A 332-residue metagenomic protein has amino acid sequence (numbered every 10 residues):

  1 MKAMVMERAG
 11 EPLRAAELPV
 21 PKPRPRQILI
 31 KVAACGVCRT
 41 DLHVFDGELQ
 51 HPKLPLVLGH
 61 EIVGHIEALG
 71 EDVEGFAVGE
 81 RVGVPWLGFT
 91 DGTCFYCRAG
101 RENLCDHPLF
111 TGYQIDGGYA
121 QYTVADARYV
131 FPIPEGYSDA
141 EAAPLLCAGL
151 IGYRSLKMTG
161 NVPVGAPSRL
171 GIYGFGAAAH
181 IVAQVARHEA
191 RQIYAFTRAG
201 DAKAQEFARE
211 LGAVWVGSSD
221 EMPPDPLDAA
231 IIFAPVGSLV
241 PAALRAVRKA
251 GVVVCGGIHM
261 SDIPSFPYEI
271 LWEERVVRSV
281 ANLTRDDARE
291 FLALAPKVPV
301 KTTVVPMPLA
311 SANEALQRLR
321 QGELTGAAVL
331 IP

Functional and structural regions predicted by a protein language model:
P19-C35, E48-F95, Y129, P134-G136: Glycine-rich beta-strand-centered segment in the early N-terminal region that forms part of a ligand/cofactor-binding
T40-H43: Cytochrome P450 core scaffold surrounding the K-helix E-X-X-R motif and the conserved "meander" helix-loop region
V63, G83, F131, G171 (+5 more regions): Structural detector of well-ordered beta-strand residues that form the stable sheet scaffold of enzyme domains
V82, E135-D220: Mid-domain Rossmann-like dinucleotide-binding core that forms the NAD(H)/NADP(H) cofactor-binding site
T90-Y173: NAD(P)H dinucleotide-binding glycine-rich loop of Rossmann-like/cofactor-binding domains, especially the beta1-alpha1
N161-L170, Y194, A202-V276: Glycine-rich cofactor phosphate-binding loops and adjacent beta1-alpha1 units of small-molecule cofactor enzyme domains
P241, R285-P332: C-terminal hydrophobic helical "lid"/dimerization subdomain of Rossmann-like NAD(P)H-dependent oxidoreductases
